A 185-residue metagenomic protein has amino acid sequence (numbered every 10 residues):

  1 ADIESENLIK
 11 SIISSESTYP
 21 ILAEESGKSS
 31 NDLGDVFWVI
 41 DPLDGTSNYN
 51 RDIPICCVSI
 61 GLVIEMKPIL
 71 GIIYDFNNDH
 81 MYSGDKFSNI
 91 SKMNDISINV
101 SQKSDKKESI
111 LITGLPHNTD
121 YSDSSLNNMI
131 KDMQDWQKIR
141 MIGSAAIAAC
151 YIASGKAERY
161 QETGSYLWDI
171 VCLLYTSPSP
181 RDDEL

Functional and structural regions predicted by a protein language model:
A1-L43: N-terminal subdomain of lithium-sensitive/metallo-dependent phosphomonoesterases centered on the IMPase/IPPase/PAP
D2, I13, T46, D75 (+4 more regions): Residue-level signal for inorganic ion chemistry
D32-F87: DPxDG-like acidic metal-binding loop motif
F76-K107: ATP-dependent small-molecule kinase catalytic core of the GHMP/sugar-kinase superfamily and closely related
N99-S177, R181: An extended, acidic
E184-L185: N-terminal low-complexity segments that are often proline-rich with Ser/Thr-Pro
